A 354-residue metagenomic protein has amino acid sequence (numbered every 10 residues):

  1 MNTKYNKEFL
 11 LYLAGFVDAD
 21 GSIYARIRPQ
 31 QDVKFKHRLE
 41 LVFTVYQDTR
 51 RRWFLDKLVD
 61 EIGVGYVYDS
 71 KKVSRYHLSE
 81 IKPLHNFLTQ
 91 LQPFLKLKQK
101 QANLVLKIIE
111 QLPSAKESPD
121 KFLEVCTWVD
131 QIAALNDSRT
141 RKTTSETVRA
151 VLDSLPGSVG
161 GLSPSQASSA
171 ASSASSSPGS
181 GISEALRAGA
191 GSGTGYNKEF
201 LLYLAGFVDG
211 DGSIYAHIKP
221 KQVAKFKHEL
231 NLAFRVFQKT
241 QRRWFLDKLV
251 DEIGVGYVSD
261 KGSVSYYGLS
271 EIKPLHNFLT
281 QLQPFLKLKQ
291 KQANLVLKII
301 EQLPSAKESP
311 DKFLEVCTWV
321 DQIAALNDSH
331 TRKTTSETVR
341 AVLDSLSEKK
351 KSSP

Functional and structural regions predicted by a protein language model:
M1-P354: Sequence-level preference for short, compositionally simple segments enriched in small aliphatic or small polar residues
